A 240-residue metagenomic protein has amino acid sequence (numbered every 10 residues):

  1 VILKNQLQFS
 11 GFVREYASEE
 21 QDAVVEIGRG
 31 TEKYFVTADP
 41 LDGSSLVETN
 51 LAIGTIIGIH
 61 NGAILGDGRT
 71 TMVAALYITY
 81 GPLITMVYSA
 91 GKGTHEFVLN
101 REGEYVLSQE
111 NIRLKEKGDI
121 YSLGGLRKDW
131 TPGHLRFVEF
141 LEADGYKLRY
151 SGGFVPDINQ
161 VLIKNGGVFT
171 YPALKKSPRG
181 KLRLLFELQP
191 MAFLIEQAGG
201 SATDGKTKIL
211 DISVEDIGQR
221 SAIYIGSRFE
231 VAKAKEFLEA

Functional and structural regions predicted by a protein language model:
V1-A240: IMPase-like, lithium-sensitive Mg2+-dependent phosphomonoesterase catalytic core
